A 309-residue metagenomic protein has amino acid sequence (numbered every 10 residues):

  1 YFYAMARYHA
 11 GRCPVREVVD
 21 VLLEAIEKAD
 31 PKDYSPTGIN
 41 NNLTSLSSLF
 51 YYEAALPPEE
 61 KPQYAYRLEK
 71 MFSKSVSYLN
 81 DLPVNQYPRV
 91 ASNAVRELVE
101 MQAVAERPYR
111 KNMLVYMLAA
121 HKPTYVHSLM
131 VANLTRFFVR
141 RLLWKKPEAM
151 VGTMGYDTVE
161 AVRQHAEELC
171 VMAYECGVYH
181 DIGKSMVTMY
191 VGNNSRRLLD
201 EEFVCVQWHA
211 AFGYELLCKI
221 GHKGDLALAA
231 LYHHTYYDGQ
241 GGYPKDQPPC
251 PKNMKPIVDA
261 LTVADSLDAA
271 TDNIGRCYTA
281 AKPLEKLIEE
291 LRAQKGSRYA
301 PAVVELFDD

Functional and structural regions predicted by a protein language model:
Y1-M130, L134, F138-V139: Non-catalytic interface/linker regions that flank or bridge core catalytic/transmembrane domains
V19, A65, E69, S128 (+5 more regions): Amphipathic alpha-helical segments in well-structured domains
K74-Q207, C218: Acidic/His-rich, divalent-metal-binding segments that scaffold phosphate/diphosphate chemistry
M154-G177, L217-T262, C277-A280, I288-D309: Histidine/acidic-rich helix-loop-helix segments that form or flank divalent-metal centers in metalloenzyme catalytic
D181-S195, Y237-G242, D268, N273: Acidic, Mg2+-coordinating active-site segments of isoprenoid diphosphate-utilizing enzymes
R197-L198, G275-L284: Short, charged, surface-exposed loops that flank catalytic or proteolytic processing sites
G213: Active-site helical microenvironments for divalent-metal-assisted chemistry
V258-D272: Conserved beta-strand-loop-short alpha-helix elements that form and flank the Mn2+/Mg2+-coordinating active site
